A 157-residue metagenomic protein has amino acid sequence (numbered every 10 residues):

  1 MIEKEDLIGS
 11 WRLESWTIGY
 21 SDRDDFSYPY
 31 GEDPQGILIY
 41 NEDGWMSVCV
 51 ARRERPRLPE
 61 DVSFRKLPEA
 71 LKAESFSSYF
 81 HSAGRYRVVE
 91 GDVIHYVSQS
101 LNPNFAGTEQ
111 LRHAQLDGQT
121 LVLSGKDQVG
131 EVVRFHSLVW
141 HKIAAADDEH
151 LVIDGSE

Functional and structural regions predicted by a protein language model:
M1-E157: Lipid interaction determinants
